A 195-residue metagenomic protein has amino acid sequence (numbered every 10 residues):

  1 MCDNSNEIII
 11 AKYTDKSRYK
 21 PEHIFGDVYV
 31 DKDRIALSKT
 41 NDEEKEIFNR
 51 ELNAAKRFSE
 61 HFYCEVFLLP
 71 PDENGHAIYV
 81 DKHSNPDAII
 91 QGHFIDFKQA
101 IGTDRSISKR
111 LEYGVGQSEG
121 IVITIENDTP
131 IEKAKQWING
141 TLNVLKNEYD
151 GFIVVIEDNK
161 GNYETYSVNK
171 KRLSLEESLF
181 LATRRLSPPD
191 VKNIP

Functional and structural regions predicted by a protein language model:
M1-Y79, A100-P195: Metal-dependent nuclease catalytic core centered on acidic motifs
V66, P86-D87: Proteins with a high burden of low-complexity, intrinsically disordered sequence enriched in S/T/G/P/A and R, requiring
V80-P86: Acidic (E/D-rich), amphipathic helical modules within compact regulatory domains
A88-Q99: Conserved catalytic cores of phosphodiester-cleaving nucleases, focusing on short active-site segments
